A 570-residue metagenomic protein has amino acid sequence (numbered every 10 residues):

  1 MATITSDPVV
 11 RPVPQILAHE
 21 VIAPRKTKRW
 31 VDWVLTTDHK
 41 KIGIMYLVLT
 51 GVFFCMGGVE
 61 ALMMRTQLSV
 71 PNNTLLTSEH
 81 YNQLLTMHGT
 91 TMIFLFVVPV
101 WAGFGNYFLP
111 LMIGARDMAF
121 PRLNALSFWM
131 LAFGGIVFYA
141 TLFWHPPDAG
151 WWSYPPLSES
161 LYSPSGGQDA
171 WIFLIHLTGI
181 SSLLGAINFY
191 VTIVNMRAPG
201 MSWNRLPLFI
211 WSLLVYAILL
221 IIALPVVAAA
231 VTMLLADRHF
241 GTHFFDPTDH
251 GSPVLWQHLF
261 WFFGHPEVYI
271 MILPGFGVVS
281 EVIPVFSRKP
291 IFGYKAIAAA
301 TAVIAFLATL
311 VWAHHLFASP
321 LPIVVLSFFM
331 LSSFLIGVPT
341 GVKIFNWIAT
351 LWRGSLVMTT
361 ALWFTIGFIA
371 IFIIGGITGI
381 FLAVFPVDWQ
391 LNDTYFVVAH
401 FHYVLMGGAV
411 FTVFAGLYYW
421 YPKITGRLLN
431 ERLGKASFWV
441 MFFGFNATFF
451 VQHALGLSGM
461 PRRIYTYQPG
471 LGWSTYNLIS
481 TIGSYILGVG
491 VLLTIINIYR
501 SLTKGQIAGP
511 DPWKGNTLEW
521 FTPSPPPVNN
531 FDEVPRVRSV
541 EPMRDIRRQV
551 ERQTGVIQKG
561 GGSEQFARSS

Functional and structural regions predicted by a protein language model:
A2-S570: Membrane-embedded and interfacial regions of multi-pass energy-transducing membrane proteins
